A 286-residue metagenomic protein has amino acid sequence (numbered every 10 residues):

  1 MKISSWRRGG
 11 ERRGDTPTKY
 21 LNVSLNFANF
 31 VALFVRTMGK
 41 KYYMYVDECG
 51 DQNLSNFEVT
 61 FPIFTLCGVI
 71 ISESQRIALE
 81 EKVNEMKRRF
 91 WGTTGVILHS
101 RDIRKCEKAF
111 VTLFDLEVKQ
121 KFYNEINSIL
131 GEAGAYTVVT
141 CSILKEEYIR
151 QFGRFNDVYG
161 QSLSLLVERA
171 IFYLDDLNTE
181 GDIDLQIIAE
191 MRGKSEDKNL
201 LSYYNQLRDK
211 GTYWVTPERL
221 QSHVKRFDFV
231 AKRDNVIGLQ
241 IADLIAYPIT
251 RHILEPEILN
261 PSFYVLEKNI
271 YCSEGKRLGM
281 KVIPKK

Functional and structural regions predicted by a protein language model:
K2-R8, R13-K286: Phosphate-ester processing/binding pockets and catalytic centers
